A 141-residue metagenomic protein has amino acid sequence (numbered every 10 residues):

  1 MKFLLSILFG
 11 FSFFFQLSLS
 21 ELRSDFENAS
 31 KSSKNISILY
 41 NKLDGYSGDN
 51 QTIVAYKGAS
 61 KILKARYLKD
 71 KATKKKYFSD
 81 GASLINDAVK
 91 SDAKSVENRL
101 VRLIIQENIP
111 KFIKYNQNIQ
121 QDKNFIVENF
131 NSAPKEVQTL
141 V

Functional and structural regions predicted by a protein language model:
M1-L22: Bacterial Sec-dependent N-terminal signal peptides
Q16-Y40, D44, A55-S60: N-terminal leader/linker segments that initiate helical-solenoid repeat arrays
E27-N41, K74-A82, Y115-N118: Helix-turn-helix repeat elements of alpha-solenoid scaffolds
A29-S30, L63-A72, N108-I113: Short coil/turn linking the two alpha-helices of tandem helical-hairpin repeats
D44-G45, V89-K90, E128: Conserved structural position within tetratricopeptide repeats
